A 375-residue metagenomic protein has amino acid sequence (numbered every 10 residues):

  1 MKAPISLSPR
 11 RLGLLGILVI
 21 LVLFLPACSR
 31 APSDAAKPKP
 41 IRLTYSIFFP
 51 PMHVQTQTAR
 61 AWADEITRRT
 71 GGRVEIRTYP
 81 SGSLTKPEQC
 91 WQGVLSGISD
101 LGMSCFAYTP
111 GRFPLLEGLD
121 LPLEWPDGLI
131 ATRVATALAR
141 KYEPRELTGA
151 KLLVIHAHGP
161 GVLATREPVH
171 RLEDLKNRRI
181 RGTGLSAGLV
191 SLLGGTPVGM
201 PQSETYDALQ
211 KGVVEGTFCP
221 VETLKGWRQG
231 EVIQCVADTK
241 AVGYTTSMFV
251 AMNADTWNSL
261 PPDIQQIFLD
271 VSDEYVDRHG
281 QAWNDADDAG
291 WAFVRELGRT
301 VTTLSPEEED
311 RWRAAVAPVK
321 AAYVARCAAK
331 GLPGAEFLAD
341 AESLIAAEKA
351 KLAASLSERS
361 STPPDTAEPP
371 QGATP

Functional and structural regions predicted by a protein language model:
M1-R10: N-terminal secretory signal peptides that target proteins for export/translocation
K2, L14-I17, Q371: Low-complexity intrinsically disordered segments
L7, V19-V22, E368: Serine/threonine-rich, low-complexity intrinsically disordered segments
L7-S8, A135, P370-Q371: Short intrinsically disordered, low-complexity segments
G13-P26: Bacterial N-terminal signal peptides
C28-L129, R145-P375: N-terminal secretory/targeting leader peptides
R133-E146: Signature of the catalytic double-stranded beta-helix
